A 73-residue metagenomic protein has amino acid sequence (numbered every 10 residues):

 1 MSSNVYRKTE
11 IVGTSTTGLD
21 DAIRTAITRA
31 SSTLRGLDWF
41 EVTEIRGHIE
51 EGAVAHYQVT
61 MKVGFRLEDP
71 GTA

Functional and structural regions predicted by a protein language model:
M1-S2, A73: Charged, amphipathic alpha-helical segments and their flanking helix caps
S3-W39: Short, well-ordered alpha-helical segments
Y6-K8, E44, H56-K62: Broad gene-expression machinery/nucleic-acid interaction feature
G13-S15, E44, M61, F65-L67: Flexible glycine-/small-residue-rich
T16, G47-E50: A ubiquitous, low-specificity "background" feature that marks scattered single residues across proteins without
S31-S32, T43, E68-D69: Alpha-helix boundary/interfacial micro-motifs
F40-H48: Short, conserved loop-to-beta-strand elements that form functional interface hotspots
E51-A73: C-terminal structural segments of small proteins and small subunits
